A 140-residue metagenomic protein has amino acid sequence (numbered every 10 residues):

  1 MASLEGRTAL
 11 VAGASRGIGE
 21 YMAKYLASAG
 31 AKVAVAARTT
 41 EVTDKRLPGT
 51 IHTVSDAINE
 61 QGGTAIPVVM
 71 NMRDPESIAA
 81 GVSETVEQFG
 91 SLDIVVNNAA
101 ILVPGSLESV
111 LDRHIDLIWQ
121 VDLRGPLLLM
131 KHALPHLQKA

Functional and structural regions predicted by a protein language model:
S3-A36: Canonical Rossmann dinucleotide-binding motif of NAD(H)/NADP(H)-dependent dehydrogenases/reductases, specifically
R7, G63-T64, S91-L92, L137-A140: Active-site loop of short-chain dehydrogenase/reductase
A29-H52: Conserved glycine-rich Rossmann-like NAD(P)H-binding loop of the short-chain dehydrogenase/reductase
G49, V69-G81, D112: The beta1-alpha1 cofactor-binding region of Rossmann-like NAD(H)/NADP(H)-dependent oxidoreductases
Q61-T64, E84-N97, V103, L111: A glycine-rich helix->loop->beta "capping" turn within Rossmann-like NAD(P)(H)-dependent oxidoreductase domains
S106-L107, L111-W119: Substrate-binding pocket helix/loop in short-chain dehydrogenase/reductase
M130-K131: A short, exposed helix-loop element centered on a Lys and neighboring polar residues
